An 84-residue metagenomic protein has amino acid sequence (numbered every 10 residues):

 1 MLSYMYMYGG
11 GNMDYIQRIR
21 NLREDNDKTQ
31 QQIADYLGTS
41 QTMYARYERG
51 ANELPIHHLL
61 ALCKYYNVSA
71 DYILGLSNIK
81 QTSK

Functional and structural regions predicted by a protein language model:
M1-G11, D25, L74-K84: Short, charged recognition helix plus adjacent turn of helix-turn-helix-like nucleic-acid-binding domains
Q17-Y36, A61: Short basic helix-loop element that most often maps to the first helix and adjoining turn of HTH DNA-binding modules
I19, I33-A34, Y44-Y47, I73: Conserved hydrophobic/aromatic packing and binding residues within compact polymer-binding modules
L37-E53: Recognition helix of helix-turn-helix/homeodomain-like DNA-binding domains that insert into the DNA major groove
G38, H57-Y72: DNA major-groove recognition helix of helix-turn-helix/homeodomain DNA-binding modules
E48, Y66, S77: DNA major-groove recognition helix of helix-turn-helix
